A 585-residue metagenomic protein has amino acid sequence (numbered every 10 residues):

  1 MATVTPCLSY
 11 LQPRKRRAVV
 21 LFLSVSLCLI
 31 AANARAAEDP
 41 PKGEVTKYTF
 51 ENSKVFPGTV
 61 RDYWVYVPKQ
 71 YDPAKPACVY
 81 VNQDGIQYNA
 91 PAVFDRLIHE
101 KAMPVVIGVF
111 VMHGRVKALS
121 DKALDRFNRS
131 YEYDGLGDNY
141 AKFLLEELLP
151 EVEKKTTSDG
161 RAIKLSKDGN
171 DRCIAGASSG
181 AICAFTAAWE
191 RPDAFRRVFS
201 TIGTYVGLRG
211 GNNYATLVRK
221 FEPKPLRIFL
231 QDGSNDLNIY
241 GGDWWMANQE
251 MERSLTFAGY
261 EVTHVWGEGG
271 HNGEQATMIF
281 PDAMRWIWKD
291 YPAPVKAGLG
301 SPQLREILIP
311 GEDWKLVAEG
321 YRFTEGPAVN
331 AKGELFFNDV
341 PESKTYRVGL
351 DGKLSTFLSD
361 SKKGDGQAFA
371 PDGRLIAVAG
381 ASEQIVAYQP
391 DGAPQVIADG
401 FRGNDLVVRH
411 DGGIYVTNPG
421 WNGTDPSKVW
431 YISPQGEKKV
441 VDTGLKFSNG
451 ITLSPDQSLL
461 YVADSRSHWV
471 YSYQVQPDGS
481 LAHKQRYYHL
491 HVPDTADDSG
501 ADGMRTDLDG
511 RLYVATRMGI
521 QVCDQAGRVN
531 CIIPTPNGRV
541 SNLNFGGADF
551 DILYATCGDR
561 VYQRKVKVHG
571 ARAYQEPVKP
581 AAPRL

Functional and structural regions predicted by a protein language model:
V20-I30: Bacterial N-terminal signal peptides
A37-K296: Non-catalytic cap/lid and distal C-terminal segments of serine-dependent acyl enzymes
V295-D313: Blade/loop signatures of beta-propeller domains
W314-A318, K353-L358, A393-A398, E437-D442 (+2 more regions): A short beta-strand motif characteristic of beta-propeller blades
E319-E334, D360-A379, E383-Q384, G400-K428 (+3 more regions): Beta-rich, blade/repeat-based domains predominating in secreted/periplasmic proteins but also intracellular
K344-Y346, Q384-V386, K428-W430, W469-Y471 (+2 more regions): A short loop-to-beta-strand structural motif that recurs across blades of beta-propeller domains
Y473-S480, V566-A571: Short loop/turn segments immediately following beta-strands, especially the blade-tip and inter-blade linker loops
N544-L585: Blade-level signature of beta-propeller repeat domains, shared across WD40, Kelch, NHL, RCC1 and BNR/Asp-box propellers
